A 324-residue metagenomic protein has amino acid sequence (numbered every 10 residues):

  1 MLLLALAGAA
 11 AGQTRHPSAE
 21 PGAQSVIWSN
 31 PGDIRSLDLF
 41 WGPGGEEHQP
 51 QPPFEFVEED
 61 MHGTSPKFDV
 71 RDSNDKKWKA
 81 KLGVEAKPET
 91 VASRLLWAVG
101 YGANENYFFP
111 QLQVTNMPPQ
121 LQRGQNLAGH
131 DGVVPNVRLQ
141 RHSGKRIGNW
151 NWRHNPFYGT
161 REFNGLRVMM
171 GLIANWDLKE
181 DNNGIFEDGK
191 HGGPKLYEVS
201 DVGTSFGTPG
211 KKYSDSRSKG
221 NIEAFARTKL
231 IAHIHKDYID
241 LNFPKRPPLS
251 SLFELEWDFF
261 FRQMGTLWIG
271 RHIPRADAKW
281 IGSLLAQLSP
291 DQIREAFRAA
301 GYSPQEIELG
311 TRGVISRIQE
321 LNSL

Functional and structural regions predicted by a protein language model:
L3-V57, D72, S283-L324: Regulatory N- and C-terminal appendages and interdomain linkers associated with kinase/kinase-like NTP transferase
W41-R153: Conserved ATP-binding subdomain of kinase catalytic cores across diverse folds
D72-N74, V99-G100, M170-W176, I318-N322: Sec/Tat-exported extracytoplasmic proteins
L82-E85, E89, G159-G165, L172 (+7 more regions): Solvent-exposed, acidic/flexible segments
A86-E89, R94, K145-F225: Conserved kinase catalytic-core segment
F109-P110, F186, G310: Residue-level "edge-of-site" marker
H191-L324: C-terminal catalytic region of ATP-dependent kinase domains
